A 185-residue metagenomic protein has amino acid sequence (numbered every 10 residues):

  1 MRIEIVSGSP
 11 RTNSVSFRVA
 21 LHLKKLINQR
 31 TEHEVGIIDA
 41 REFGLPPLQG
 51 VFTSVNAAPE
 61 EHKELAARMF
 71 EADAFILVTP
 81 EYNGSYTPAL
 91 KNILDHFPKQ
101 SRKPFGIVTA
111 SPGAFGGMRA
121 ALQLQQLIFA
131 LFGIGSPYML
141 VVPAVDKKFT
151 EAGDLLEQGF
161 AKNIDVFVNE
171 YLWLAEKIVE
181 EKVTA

Functional and structural regions predicted by a protein language model:
M1-D95, D154-A185: N-terminal beta1-alpha1-beta2 submodule of the flavodoxin-like/Rossmannoid cofactor-binding fold
G8, A40, A110-S111, V145: Fold-independent oxyanion-binding glycine-rich loops and adjacent beta-strand/coil segments at enzyme active sites
G36-P47, F97-K99, F132-E151: Mobile beta-alpha loop/short-helix "lid" or hinge segments that flank ligand
S101-K103: A short helix->loop->beta-strand "cap" motif at the edges of active sites that frequently abuts
F105-A144, G159: Short, glycine-/small-residue-rich phosphate/pyrophosphate-handling segment
